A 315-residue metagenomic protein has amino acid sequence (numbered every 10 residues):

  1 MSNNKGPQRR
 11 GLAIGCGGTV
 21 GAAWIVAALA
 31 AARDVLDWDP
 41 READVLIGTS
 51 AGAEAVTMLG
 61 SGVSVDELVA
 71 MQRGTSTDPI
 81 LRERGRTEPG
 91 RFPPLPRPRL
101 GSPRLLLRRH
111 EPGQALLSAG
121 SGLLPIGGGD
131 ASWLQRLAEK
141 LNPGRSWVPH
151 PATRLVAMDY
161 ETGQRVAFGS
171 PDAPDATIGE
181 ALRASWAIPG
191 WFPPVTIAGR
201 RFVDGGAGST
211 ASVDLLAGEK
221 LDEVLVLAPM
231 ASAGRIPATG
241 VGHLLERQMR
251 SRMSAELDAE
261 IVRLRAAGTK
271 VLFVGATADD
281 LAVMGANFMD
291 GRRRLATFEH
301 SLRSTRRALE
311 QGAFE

Functional and structural regions predicted by a protein language model:
M1-T49, E54-E315: Patatin-like phospholipase
